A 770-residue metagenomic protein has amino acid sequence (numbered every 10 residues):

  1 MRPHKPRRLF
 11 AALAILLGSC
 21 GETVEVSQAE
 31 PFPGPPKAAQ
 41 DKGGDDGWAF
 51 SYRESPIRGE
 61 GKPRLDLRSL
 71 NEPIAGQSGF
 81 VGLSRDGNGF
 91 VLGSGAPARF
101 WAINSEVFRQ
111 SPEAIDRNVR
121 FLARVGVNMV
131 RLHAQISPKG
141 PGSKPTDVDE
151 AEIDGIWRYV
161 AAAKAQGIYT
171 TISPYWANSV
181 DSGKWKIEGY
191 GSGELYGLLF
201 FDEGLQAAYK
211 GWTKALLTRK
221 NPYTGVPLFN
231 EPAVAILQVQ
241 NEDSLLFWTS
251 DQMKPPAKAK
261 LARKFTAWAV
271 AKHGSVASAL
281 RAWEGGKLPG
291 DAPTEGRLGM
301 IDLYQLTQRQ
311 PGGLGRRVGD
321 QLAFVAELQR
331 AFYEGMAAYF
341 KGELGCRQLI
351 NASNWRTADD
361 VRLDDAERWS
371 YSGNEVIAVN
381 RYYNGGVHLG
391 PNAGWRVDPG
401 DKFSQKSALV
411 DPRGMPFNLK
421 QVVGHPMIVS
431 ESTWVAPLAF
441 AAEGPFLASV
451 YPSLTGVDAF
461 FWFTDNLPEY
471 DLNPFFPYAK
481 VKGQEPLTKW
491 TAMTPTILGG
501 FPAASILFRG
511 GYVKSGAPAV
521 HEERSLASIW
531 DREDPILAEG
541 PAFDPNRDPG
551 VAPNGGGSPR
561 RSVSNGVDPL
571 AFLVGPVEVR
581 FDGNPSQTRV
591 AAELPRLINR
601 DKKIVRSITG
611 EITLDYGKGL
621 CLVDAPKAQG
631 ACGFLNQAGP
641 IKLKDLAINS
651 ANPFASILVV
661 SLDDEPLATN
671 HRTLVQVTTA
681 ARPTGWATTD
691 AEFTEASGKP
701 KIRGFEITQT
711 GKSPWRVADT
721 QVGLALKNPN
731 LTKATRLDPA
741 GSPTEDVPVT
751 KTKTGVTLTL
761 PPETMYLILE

Functional and structural regions predicted by a protein language model:
R2-F10: Bacterial N-terminal signal peptides that target proteins for export
L17-S19: C-terminal motif of bacterial Sec signal peptides marking the signal peptidase cleavage site
G21-T23: Bacterial signal peptide processing site
S27-S78: N-terminal pre-domain segments of enzymes
I74-A338, G342-N374: Active-site mouth of glycoside hydrolases
Q329-N351, T357-A358, D365-N384, D398-V574: Catalytic-core region of carbohydrate-active enzymes that cleave or remodel glycosidic bonds
S505, G510, K514-N728, T735-R736 (+2 more regions): Long, low-hydrophobicity ectodomains and other hydrophilic envelope-associated domains
K753-E770: C-terminal beta-strand-rich structural cap/linker in extracellular carbohydrate-active enzymes
